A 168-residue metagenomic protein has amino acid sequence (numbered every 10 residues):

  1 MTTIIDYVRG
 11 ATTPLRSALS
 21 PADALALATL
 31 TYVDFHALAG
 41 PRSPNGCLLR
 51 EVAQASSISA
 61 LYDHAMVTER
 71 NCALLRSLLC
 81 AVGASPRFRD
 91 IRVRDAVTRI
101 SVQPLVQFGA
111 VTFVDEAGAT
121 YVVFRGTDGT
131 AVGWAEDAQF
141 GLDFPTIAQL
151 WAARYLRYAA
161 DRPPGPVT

Functional and structural regions predicted by a protein language model:
M1-V167: Non-catalytic, mobile gating and regulatory segments of ester bond hydrolases
